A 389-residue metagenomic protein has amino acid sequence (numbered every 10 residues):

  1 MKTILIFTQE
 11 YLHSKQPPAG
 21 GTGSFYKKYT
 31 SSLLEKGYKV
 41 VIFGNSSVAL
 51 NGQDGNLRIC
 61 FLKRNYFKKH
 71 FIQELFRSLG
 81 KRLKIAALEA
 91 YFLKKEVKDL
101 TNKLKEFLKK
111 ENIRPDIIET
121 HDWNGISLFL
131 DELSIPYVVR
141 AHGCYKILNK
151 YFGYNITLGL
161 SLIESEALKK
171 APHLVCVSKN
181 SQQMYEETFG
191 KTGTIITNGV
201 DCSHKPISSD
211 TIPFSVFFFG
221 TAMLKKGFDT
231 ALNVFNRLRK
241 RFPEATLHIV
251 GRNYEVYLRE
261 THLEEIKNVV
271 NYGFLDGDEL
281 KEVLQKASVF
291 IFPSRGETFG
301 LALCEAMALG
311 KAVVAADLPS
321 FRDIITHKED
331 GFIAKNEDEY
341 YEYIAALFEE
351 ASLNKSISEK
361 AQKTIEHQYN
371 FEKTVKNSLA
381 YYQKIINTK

Functional and structural regions predicted by a protein language model:
Y29, N155-L174: Membrane-proximal helix-turn-helix segments that form the acceptor-binding/catalytic region of lipid-linked
N180, G199: Carbohydrate-associated surface elements
S208-K226, L232-F235, H248: Conserved donor-binding/catalytic core segment of Leloir-type glycosyltransferases
F219, L232, T246-R259, G273: Glycosyltransferase donor-sugar binding loop
R259-D278: Nucleotide-activated donor-binding/catalytic signature segment of Leloir-type glycosyltransferases, i.e., the conserved
R295: Aromatic "clamp/platform" in nucleotide-sugar-dependent glycosyltransferases that forms part of the donor/acceptor
A312-A315: Short hydrophobic beta-strand element within catalytic cores of glycosyltransferases and related nucleotide-activated
H327-D338, A346-S352: Conserved acidic donor-binding segment of nucleotide-sugar-dependent glycosyltransferases
